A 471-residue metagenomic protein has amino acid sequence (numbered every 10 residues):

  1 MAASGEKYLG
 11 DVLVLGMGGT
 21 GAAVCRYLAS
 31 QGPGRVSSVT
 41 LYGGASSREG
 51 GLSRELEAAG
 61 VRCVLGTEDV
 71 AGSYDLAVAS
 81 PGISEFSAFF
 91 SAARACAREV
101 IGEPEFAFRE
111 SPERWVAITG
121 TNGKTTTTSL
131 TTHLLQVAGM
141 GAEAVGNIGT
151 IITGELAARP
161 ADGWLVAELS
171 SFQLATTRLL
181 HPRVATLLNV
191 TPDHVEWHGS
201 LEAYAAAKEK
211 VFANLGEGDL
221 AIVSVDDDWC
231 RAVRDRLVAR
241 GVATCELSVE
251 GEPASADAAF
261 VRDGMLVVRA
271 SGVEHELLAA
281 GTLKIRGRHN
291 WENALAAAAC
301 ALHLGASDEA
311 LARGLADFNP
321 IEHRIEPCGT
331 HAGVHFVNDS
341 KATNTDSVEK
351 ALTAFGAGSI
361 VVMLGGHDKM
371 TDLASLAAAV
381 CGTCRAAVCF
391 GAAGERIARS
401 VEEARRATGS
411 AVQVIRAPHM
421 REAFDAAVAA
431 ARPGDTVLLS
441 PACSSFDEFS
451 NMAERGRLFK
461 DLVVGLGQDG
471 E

Functional and structural regions predicted by a protein language model:
M1-G102, F106, L466-D469: N-terminal leader/targeting and accessory segments in enzymes
A2-D11, A23-Y27, L277-A386: Nucleotide phosphate-binding/pyrophosphate-handling subdomain across enzymes that bind or process nucleotide phosphates
Y8, A71-G72, P81-V225, W229-A243 (+2 more regions): Phosphate-binding loop of NTP-binding sites
L28, A77, I118, N147 (+11 more regions): Residue-level signal for inorganic ion chemistry
S37-A45, A221-V225, V361-L364, T383-A392: Short internal beta-strands
T40-G43, V64-T67, I101-E105, V145 (+5 more regions): Beta-strand->loop->alpha-helix junctions that form or flank phosphate-binding loops in nucleotide-handling enzymes
S46-L52, S73, I83-F86, D227-A232 (+3 more regions): Short, charged/polar "capping" segments at the starts of alpha-helices and the immediately preceding loops
L52-R54, A374-G434, G470-E471: C-terminal helical cap/extension that packs against the catalytic core of soluble nucleotide-cofactor enzymes
